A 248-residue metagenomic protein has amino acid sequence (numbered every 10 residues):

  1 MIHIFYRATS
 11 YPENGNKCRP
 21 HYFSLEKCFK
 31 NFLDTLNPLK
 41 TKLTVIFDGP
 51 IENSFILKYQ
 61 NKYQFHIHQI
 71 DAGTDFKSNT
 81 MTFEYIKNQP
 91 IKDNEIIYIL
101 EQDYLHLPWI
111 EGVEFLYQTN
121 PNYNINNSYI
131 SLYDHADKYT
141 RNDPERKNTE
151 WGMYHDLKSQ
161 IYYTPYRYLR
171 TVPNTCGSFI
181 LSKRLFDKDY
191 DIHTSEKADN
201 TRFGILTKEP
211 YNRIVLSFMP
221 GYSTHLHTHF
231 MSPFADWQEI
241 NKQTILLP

Functional and structural regions predicted by a protein language model:
M1-N31: N-proximal low-complexity "stem/linker" segments adjacent to membrane-targeting elements
I2, T35-T44: Short loop->beta transition adjacent to catalytic acidic/histidine clusters or analogous donor-positioning motifs
I2-E13, F47-G49, S131-H135, L181-R184 (+1 more regions): Short loop/turn segments at strand-loop or loop-helix junctions that form parts of catalytic or ligand-binding pockets
R19-F32, T80, W109-T119, S195-L206 (+1 more regions): Well-ordered, non-membrane alpha-helical segments in soluble/globular domains
H21, N174, S178-P248: C-terminal catalytic/acceptor-binding lobe
D48-E95: Active-site-proximal specificity loops/subdomain of glycosyltransferases
D93-L105: Short beta-strand-to-loop acidic/aromatic patch adjacent to the donor-nucleotide binding site
L105-Y190: Conserved catalytic core of nucleotide-sugar-dependent glycosyltransferases
